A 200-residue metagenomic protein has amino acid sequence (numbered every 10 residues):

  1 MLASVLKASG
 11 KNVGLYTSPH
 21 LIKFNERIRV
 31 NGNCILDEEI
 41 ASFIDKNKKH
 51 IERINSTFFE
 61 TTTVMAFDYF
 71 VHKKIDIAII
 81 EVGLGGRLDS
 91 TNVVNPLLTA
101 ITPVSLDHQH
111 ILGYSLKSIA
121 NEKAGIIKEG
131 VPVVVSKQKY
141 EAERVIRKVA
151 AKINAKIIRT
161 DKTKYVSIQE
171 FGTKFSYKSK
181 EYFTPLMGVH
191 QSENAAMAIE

Functional and structural regions predicted by a protein language model:
M1, T61-A66, A196-E200: Short amphipathic alpha-helical face segments that pack within enzyme cores and frequently flank/anchor catalytic
M1-L2, I146: Hydrophobic residues within alpha-helices that form the first helical element adjacent to the glycine-rich loop
A8-V94, L112, E141: ATP-dependent carboxylate-amine ligase catalytic core
V13, L186-A198: Short glycine/threonine-rich catalytic loop with a Thr-x-Gly-x-Asp
H20, H108-Q109, H190: Histidine-centered active-site/metal-ligand motif
I35, Y114, H190-E193: Residue-level signal for the nucleotide or nucleotide-sugar donor/cofactor binding architecture
I51-S56, F183-V189: A short glycine/serine-rich beta->alpha loop
K73-E81, P96-E181, A195, I199-E200: Acidic, Mg2+-coordinating active-site environments of NTP-dependent enzymes
